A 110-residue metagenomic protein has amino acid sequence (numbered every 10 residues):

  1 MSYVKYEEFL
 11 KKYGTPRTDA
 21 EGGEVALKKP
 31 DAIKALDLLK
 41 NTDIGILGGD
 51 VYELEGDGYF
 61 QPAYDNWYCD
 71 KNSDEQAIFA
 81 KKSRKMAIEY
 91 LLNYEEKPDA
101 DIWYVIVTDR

Functional and structural regions predicted by a protein language model:
M1-A26: Long, contiguous N-terminal structural blocks used for assembly/anchoring
Y6, K29-A32, R84: Short amphipathic alpha-helical segments that mediate assembly, nucleic-acid/protein binding, or membrane association
K12, P16, T42, N93-K97: Surface-exposed polar/charged interaction patches
T15-A20, K29-I33, D99-W103, D109: Acidic, Ser/Pro/Thr-rich low-complexity regulatory regions and the short amphipathic helical interaction modules they
T18, V25-A35, N41, N72-Q76: Structured alpha/beta or helical-core interaction and ligand-binding surfaces enriched in interleaved
G22, K28, L47-G49: N-terminal targeting/docking segments
I44-K85, Y90: Acidic, low-complexity, intrinsically disordered interaction modules
A77-R110: Amphipathic alpha-helical binding modules
